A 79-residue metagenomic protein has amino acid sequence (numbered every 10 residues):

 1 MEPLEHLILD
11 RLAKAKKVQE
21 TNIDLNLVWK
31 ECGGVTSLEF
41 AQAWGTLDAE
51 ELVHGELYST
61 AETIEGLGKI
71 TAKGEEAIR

Functional and structural regions predicted by a protein language model:
M1-A15: Short alpha-helical segments that sit at the start of domains
A13-I23: Short capping segments at the starts of secondary-structure elements
Q19-T21, V28, A41-Q42, E65: A composition-biased, non-transmembrane "mature-region" signal
D24-S37: Short helix-coil junctions and helix-kink-helix linkers
G34-E50, E65: Short amphipathic alpha-helical interaction segments
D48-S59: A short, conserved structural fragment
E65-R79: Short, amphipathic alpha-helical interaction segments positioned at domain boundaries
